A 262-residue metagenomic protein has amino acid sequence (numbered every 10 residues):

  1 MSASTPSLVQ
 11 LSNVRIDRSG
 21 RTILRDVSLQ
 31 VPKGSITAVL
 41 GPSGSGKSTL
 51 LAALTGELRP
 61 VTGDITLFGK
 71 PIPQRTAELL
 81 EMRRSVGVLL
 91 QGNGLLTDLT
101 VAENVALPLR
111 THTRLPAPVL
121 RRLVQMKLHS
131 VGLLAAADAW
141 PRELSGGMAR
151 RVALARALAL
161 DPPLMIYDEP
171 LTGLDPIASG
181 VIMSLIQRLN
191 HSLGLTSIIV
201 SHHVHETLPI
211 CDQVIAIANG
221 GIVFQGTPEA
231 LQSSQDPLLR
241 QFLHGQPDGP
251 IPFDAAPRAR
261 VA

Functional and structural regions predicted by a protein language model:
T55: Helix-to-loop junction immediately C-terminal to a conserved catalytic motif
I72-G87, L231-S234: ABC ATPase NBD coupling module
A117-A136: Conserved ABC ATPase "signature" region
W140-L144, M148: Conserved ABC ATPase signature
A159-P163: A short, proline-enriched helix->beta-strand linker immediately N-terminal to the Walker B motif in ABC-type P-loop
M165-D168: Catalytic Walker B motif of ABC-type/P-loop ATPase nucleotide-binding domains
